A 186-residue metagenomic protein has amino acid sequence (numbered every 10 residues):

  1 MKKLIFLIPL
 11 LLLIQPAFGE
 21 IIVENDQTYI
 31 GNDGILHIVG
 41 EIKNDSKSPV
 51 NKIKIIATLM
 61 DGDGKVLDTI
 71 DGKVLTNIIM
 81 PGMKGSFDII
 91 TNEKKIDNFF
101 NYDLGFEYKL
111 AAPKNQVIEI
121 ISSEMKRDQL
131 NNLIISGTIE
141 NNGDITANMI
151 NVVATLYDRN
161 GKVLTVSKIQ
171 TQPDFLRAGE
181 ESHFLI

Functional and structural regions predicted by a protein language model:
L4-A17: Sec-dependent N-terminal signal peptides
G19-V39: Short N-terminal segments immediately surrounding and downstream of signal-peptide cleavage
D33-V39, Q129-S136: Short, solvent-exposed loop/turn segments enriched in Ser/Thr/Gly
I42-K47, I139-G143: Asparagine-centered strand-capping/turn motif at beta-strand->loop junctions
S48-K52, L67, F99, T146-M149 (+1 more regions): Short acidic/proline- and small/hydrophobic-mixed sequence motifs that coincide with surface turns and coil-to-beta
K54-A57, G72, N151-A154, I169: Hydrophobic beta-strand segments
L67-K95, L164-I186: Intrinsically disordered, low-complexity Pro/Gly/Ser/Thr-rich segments with frequent PxxP/GP/PP motifs and embedded
T76, I90-N132, V166, P173: Terminal connector regions
